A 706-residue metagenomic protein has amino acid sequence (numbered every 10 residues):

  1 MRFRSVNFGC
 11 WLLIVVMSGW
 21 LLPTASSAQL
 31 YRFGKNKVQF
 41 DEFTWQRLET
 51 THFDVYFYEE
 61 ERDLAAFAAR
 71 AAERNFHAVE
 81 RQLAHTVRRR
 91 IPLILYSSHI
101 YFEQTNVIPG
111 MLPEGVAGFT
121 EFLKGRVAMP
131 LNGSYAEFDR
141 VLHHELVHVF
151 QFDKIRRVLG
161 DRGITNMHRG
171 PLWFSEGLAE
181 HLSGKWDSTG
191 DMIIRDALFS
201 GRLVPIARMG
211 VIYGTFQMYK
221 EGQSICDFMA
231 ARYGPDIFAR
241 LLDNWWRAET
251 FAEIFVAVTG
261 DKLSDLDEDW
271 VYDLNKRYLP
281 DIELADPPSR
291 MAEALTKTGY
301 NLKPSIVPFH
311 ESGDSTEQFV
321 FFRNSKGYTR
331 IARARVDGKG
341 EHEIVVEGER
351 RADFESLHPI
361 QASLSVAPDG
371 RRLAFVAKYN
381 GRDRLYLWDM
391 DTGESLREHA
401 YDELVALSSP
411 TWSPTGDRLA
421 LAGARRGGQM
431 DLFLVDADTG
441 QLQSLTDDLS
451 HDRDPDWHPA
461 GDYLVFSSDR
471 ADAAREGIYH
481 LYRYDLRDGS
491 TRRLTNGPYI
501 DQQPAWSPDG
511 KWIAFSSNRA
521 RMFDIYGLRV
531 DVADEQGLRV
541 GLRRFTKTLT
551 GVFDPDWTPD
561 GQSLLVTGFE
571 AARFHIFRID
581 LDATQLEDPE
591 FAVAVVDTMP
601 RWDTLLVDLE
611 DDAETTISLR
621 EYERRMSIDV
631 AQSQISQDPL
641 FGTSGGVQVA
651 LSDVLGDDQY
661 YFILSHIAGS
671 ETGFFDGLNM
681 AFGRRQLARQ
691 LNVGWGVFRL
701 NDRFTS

Functional and structural regions predicted by a protein language model:
A28-T165, R169-P171, T189-G190, V211 (+1 more regions): Juxtacatalytic substrate-recognition/specificity segment
R32-Q39, T44-R47, Y213-F216, R240-D243 (+3 more regions): Beta/coil-rich, acidic/histidine-enriched accessory regions frequently appended to metallopeptidases
V79, W173-F174, L178-T189, D196-D261: Active-site-proximal alpha-helical
L263-A294, Y300-K303, R573, F577-T616: Pro/Ala/Gly-rich low-complexity, hydrophilic intrinsically disordered segments
K297-G299, D314, F322-R333, E349-Q361 (+12 more regions): A flexible loop/linker signature enriched in serine peptidases of the S9 family
P304-E317, L364-R372, S409-R418, P455-Y463 (+2 more regions): Blade-terminus and WD-like Trp-Asp/Gly-His loop motifs, strongest in beta-propeller folds
E341-G348, L396-A400, Q443-T446, R492-T495 (+2 more regions): Beta-propeller fold detector
F574-H575, D582-R699: Outer-membrane beta-barrel initiation region
